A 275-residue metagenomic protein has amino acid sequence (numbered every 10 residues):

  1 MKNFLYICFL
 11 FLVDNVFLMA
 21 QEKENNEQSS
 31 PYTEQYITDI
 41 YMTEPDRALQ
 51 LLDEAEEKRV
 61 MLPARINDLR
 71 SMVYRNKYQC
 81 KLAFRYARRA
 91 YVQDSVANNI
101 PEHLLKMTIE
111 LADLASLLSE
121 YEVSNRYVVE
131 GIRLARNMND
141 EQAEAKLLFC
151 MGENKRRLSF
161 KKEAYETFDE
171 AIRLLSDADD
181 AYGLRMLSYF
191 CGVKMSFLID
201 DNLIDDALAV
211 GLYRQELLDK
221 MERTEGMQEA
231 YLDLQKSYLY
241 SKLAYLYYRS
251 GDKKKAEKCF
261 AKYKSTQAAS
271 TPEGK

Functional and structural regions predicted by a protein language model:
F4-V13: Sec-dependent N-terminal signal peptides
L12-A20: Hydrophobic membrane-targeting alpha-helices
M19-K275: A "functional boundary" signal
